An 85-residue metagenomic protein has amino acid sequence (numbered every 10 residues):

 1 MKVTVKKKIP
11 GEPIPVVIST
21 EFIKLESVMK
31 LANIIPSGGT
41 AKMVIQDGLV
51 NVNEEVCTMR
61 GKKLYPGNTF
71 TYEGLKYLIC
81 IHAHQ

Functional and structural regions predicted by a protein language model:
M1-A32, E55-Q85: Ferredoxin-like alpha/beta domains used as RNA- or RNAP-binding modules
I35, V44-I45, L64: Short, well-ordered loop/turn sites that connect or cap secondary structure elements
G38: C2H2-type zinc-finger recognition helix
G48-E55: Short, structured beta-strand/loop micro-motifs enriched in basic residues and often containing a Trp
